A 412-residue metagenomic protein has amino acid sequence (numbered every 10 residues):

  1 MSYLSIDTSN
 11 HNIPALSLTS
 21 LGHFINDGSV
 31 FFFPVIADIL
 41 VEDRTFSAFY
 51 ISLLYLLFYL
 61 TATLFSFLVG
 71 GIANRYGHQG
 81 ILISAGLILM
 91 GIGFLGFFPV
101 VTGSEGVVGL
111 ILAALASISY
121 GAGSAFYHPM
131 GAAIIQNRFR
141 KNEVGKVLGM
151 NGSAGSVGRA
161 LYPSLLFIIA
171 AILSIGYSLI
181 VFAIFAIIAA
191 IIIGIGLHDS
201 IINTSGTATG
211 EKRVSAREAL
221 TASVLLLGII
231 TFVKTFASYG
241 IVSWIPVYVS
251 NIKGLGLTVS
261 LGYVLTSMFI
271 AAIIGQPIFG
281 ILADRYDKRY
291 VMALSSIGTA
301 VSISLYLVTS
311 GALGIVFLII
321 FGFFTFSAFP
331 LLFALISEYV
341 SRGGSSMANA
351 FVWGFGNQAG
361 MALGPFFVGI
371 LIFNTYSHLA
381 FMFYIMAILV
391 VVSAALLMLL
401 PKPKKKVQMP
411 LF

Functional and structural regions predicted by a protein language model:
F33-P34, L225-F269: Extracytoplasmic gate region of multi-pass secondary transporters
L56-G71, T266-I278: Central cavity-lining transmembrane alpha-helices of secondary-active solute carriers, predominantly the Major
L64-T102: Conserved MFS/SLC helix-loop-helix module at the cytosolic interface between two early adjacent transmembrane helices
F65-H78, Q276-D287, I372: Helix-to-loop junctions at the C-terminal end of transmembrane segments in multipass secondary transporters
I88-G106, G298-S310: C-terminal ends and interior cores of transmembrane alpha-helices in multi-pass membrane transporters/permeases
A116-A154: Cytoplasmic helix-loop-helix junction between adjacent transmembrane helices in 12-TM secondary transporters
R289-L332: C-terminal transmembrane helical hairpin of 12-TM major facilitator-type secondary transporters
R342-N374: A late C-terminal transmembrane helix in Major Facilitator Superfamily
